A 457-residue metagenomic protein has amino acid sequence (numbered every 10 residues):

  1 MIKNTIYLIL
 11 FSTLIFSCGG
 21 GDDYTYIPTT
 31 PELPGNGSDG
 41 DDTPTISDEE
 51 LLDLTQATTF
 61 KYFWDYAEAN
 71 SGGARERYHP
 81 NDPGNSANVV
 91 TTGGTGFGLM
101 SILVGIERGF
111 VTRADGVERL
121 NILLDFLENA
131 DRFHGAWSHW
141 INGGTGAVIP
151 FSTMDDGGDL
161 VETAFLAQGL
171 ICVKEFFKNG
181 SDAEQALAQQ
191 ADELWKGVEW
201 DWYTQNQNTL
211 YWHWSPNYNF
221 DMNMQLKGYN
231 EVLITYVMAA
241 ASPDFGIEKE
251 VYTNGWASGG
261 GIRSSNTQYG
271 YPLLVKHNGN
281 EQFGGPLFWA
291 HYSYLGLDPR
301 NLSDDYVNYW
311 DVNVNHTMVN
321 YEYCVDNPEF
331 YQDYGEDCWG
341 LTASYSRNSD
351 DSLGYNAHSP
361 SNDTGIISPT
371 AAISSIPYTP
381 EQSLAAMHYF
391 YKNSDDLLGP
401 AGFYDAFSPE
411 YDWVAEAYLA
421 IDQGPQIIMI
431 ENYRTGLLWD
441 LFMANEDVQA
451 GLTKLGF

Functional and structural regions predicted by a protein language model:
M1-F16: Sec-dependent bacterial lipoprotein signal peptides
T5, D22-Y24, F60, E76: Intrinsically disordered, low-complexity segments enriched in small/polar residues
I9-L10, P28-T29, Q168, I428: A ubiquitous, low-specificity "background" feature that marks scattered single residues across proteins without
T13-T45: Bacterial Sec-dependent N-terminal signal peptides
G37-F457: Ser/Thr/Asn(+Pro)-rich, low-complexity disordered segments
